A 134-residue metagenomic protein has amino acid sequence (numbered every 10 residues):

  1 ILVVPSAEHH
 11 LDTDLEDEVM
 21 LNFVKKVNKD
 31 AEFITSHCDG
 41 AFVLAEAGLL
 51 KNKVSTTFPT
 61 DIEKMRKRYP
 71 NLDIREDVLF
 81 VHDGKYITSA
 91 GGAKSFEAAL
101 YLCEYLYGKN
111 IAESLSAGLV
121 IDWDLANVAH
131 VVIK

Functional and structural regions predicted by a protein language model:
I1-K134: Active-site-adjacent pocket-lining segments in enzyme domains
